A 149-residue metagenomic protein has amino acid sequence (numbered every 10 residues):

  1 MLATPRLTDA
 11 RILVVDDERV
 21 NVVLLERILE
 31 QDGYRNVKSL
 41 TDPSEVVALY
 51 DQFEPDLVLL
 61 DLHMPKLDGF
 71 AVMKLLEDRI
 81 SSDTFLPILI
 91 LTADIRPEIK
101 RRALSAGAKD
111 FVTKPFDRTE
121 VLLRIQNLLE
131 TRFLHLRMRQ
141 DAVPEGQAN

Functional and structural regions predicted by a protein language model:
M1-L13, L129-N149: Non-catalytic signal-transmission and effector/linker regions of two-component phosphorelay proteins
R19-K38: Two-component/phosphorelay signaling modules centered on CheY-like receiver
R27, A71, T84, I95-D110: Alpha4 helix (beta4-alpha4-beta5 surface) of REC/receiver domains from two-component response regulators
S39-L57: Acidic, metal-coordinating helix/loop segments flanking the phosphotransfer/catalytic sites of two-component signaling
T41-D42, D68-K74: Acidic catalytic/metal-coordinating carboxylates
M64: Receiver (REC) domain active-site loop signature in two-component systems and cognate sites in sensor histidine kinases
E98, F116-I125, L129, F133: C-terminal output helix
